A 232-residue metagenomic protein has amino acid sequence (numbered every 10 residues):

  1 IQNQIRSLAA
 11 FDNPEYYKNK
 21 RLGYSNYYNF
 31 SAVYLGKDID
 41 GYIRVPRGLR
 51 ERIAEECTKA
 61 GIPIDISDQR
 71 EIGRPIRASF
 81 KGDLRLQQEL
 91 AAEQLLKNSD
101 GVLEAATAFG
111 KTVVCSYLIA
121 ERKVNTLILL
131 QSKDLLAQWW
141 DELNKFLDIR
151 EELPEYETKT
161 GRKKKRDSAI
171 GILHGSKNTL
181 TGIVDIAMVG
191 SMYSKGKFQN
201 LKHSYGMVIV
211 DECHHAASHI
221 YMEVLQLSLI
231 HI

Functional and structural regions predicted by a protein language model:
A10, Y16-R70: Interdomain "pre-motor" coupling segment immediately N-terminal to P-loop NTPase/helicase cores
S67-E104: Conserved pre-motif I regulatory segment
L95, V114, L118-R122, W139 (+1 more regions): Hydrophobic residues on the short alpha-helix immediately C-terminal to a glycine-rich phosphate/catalytic loop
N98-I119: Walker A/P-loop
T126-Q131: Conserved RecA-like ASCE P-loop NTPase motor core of nucleic-acid helicases/translocases
L135-I172: Conserved helix-turn-beta segment of the N-terminal RecA-like "Helicase ATP-binding" lobe in SF1/SF2 helicases
S176-D185: Conserved motor-coupling elements within RecA-like helicase/translocase cores
N200-L229: SF2 helicase catalytic motif II
